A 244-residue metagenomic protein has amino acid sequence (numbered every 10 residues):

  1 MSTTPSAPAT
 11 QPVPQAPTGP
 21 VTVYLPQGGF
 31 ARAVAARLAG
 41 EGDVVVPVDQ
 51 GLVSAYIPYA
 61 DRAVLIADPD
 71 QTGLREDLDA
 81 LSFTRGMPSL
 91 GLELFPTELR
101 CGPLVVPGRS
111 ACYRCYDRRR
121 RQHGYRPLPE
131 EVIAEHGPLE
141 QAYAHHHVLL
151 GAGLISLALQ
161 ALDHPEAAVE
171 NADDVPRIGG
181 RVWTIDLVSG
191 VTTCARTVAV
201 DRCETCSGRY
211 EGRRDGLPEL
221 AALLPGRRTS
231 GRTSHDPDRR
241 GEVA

Functional and structural regions predicted by a protein language model:
S2-V21, L25, A168-A244: Phosphate-binding loop/pocket of nucleotide- and phosphate-handling active sites
Q15-T22, L52-A67: Long, low-complexity, intrinsically disordered polar/charged segments
V23-G29, P47-Q50, L65-D70: Structural motif
F30-A31, D49-L52, P96-E98: Short, polar loop motifs at secondary-structure junctions
F30-L38, L78: Hydrophobic residues within alpha-helices that form the first helical element adjacent to the glycine-rich loop
L38-Y59: A short, well-structured beta->alpha microelement
Y59-G151, A161-A167, L187-L220: E1/E1-like adenylate-forming module used to activate ubiquitin-like modifiers and sulfur-carrier proteins
H136-S156, G231-A244: Short Fe-S-cluster ligation motifs
